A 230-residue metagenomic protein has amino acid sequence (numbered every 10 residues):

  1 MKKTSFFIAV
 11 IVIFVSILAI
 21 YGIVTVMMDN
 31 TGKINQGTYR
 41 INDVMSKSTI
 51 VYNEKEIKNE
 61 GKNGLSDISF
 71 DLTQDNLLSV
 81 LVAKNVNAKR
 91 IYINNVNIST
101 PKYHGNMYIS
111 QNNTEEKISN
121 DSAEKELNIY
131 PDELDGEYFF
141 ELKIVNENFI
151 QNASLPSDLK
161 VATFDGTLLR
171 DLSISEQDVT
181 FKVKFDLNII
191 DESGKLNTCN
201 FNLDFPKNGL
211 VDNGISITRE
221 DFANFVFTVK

Functional and structural regions predicted by a protein language model:
M1-V15: N-terminal Sec-pathway targeting helices
K2, F185-D191: Broad hydrophobic/π-residue packing in well-ordered secondary structure
F7-V10, I23, L169: Generic preference for well-ordered secondary structure
F14-T25: Hydrophobic alpha-helical membrane-insertion segments, chiefly the h-region of N-terminal signal peptides
T25-V179, I190-K230: Non-catalytic macromolecular-recognition regions in eukaryotic signaling proteins
V179-F185: Exposed beta-strand face motif in extracellular beta-rich ectodomains
